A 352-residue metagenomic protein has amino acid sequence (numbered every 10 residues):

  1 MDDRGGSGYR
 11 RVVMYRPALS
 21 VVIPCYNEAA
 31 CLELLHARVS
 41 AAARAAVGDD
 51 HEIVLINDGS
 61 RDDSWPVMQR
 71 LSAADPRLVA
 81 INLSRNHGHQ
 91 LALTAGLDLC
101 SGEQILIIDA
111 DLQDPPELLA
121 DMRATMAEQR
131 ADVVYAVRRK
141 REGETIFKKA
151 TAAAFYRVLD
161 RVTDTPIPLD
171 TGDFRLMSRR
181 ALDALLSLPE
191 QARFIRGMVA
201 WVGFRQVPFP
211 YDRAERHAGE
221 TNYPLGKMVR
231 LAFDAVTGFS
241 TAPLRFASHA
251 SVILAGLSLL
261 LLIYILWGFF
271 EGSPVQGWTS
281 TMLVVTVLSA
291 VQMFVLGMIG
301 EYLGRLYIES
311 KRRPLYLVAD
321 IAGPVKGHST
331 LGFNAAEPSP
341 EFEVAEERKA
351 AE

Functional and structural regions predicted by a protein language model:
R4, G8-A18, F194-E352: Hydrophobic helical membrane-anchoring modules
Y9-T145, A351: Structured catalytic core of nucleotide-sugar glycosyltransferases
V21, V39, G96, D111 (+7 more regions): Residue-level signature of catalytic and energy-coupling elements of molecular machines, predominantly ATP/GTP-dependent
N27-A30, Q113, E117, L186 (+3 more regions): Residues in soluble alpha-helical coiled-coils and helical-bundle/repeat scaffolds
C31, I53, V67, R77-L83 (+15 more regions): Residue-level recognition of specific faces of alpha-helices
A41, A45, R70, A74 (+6 more regions): Conserved amphipathic alpha-helical interaction elements at protein-protein interfaces in regulatory, energy-coupling
I81-L99, P116-M198, A214-F233: Acceptor/aglycone-binding surface of glycosyltransferases and processive sugar-polymer synthases
